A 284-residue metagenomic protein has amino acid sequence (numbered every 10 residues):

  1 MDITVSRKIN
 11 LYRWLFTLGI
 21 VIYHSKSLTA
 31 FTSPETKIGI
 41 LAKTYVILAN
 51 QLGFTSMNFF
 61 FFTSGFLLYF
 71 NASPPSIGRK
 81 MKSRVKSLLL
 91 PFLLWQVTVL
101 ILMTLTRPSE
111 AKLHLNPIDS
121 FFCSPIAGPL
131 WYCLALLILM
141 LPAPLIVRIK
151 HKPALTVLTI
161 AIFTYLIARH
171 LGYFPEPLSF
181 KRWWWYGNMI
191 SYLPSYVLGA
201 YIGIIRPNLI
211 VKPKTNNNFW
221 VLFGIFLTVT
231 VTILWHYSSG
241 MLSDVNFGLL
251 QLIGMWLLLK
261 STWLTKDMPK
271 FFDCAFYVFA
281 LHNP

Functional and structural regions predicted by a protein language model:
M1-I167: Membrane-cytosol interface segments of multi-pass membrane proteins, especially ER/Golgi lipid-handling enzymes
L15, N58, S87-P91, W95 (+8 more regions): Hydrophobic alpha-helical membrane-embedded or membrane-associated segments
L18-S25, Q96-V97, I160-F174, F223-H236 (+1 more regions): Aromatic-anchored segments of alpha-helical transmembrane domains
L41, A72-G78, L113-F122, I146-L158 (+5 more regions): Alpha-helical membrane-embedding segments and immediately adjacent membrane-interface amphipathic helices
Y45-M57, S120-A135, H170-L198, T230-G254 (+1 more regions): Interfacial loop-to-helix transition and helix-capping segments at the boundaries of transmembrane helices
L68-P75, L105, P144-K150, L198-I210 (+1 more regions): Structural signal for the C-terminal ends of transmembrane alpha-helices and the immediately following loop
P153-R206, I210-T215: Long hydrophobic alpha-helical segments that form multi-pass transmembrane helix bundles in integral membrane proteins
I190-L193, I204-Y277, N283-P284: Alpha-helical transmembrane segments and terminal signal-anchor/GPI-anchor hydrophobic tails, characterized by long
